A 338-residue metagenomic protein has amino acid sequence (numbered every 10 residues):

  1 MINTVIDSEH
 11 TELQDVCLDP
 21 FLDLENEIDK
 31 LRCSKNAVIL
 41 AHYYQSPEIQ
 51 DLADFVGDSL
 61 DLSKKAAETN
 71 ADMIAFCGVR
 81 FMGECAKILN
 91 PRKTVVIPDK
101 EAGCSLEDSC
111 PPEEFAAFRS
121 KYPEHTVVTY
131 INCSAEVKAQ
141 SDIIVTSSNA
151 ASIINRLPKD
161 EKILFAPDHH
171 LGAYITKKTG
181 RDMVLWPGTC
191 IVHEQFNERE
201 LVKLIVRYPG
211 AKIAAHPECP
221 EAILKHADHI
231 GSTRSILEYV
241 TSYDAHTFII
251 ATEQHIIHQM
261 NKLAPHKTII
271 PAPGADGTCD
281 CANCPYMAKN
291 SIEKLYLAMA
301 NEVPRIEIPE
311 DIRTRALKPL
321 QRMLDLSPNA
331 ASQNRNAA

Functional and structural regions predicted by a protein language model:
M1-I250, I257, N261-A272, D276-A338: Active-site loop-to-helix "anion-binding N-cap" substructures in soluble metabolic enzymes
